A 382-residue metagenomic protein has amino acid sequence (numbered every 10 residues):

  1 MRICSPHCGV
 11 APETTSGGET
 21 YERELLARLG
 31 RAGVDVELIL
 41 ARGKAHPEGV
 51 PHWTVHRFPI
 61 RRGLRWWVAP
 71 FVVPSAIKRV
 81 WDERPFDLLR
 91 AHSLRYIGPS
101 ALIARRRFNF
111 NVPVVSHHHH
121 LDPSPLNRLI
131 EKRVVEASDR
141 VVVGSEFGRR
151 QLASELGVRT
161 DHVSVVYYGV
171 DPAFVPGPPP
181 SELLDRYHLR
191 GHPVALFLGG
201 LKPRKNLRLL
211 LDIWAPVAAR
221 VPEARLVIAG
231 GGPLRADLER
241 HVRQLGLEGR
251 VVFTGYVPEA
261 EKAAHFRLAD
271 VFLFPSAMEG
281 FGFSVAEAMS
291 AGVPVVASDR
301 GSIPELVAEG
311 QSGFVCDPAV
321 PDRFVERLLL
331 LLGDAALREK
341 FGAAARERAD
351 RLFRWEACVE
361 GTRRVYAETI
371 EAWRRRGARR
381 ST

Functional and structural regions predicted by a protein language model:
M1-K44, R380: N-terminal subdomain of nucleotide-sugar transferases
C4-P6, L189-W214: Conserved donor-binding/catalytic core segment of Leloir-type glycosyltransferases
R62-A91, Y96-N109, R128-R133: An amphipathic, basic-hydrophobic alpha-helix
F147, G169: Carbohydrate-associated surface elements
Y256-V257, A264-A269: Short alpha-helical donor nucleotide-sugar binding micro-motif in glycosyltransferases
A277: Aromatic "clamp/platform" in nucleotide-sugar-dependent glycosyltransferases that forms part of the donor/acceptor
P294-A297: Short hydrophobic beta-strand element within catalytic cores of glycosyltransferases and related nucleotide-activated
E309-G310, F314-P321, L330-A335: Conserved acidic donor-binding segment of nucleotide-sugar-dependent glycosyltransferases
